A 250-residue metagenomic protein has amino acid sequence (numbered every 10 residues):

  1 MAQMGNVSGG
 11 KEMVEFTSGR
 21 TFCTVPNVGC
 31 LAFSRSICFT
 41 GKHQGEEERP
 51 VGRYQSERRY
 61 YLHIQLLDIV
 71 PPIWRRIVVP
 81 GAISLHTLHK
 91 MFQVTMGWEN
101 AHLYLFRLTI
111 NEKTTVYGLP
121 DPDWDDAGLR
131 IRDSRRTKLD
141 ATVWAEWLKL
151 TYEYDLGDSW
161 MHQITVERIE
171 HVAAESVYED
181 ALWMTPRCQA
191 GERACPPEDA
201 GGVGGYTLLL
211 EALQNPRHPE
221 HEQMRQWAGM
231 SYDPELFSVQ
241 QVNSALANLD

Functional and structural regions predicted by a protein language model:
G5, V14, G29, F33-D250: Short linear regulatory motifs enriched in tryptophan with gly/pro/ser
F22-V25: Intrinsically disordered, low-complexity segments enriched in serine/proline and basic residues
